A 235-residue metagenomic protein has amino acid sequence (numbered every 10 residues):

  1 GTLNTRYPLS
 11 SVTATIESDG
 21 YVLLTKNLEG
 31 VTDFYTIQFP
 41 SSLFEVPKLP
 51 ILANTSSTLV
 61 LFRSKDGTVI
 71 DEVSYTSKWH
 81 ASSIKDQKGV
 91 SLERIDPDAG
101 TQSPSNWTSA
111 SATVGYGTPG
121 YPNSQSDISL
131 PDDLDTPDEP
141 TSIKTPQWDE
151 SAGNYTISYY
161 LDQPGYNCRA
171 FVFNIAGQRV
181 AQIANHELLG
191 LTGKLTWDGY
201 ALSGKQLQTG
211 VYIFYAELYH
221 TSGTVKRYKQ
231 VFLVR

Functional and structural regions predicted by a protein language model:
G1-S103, L130-S142: Activation on beta-sandwich/Ig-like modules and their edge loops
L9-V12, V180-G190: Solvent-exposed serine/threonine-rich low-complexity stretches and specific carbohydrate-binding patches
V60, R169-F173: Beta-strand signatures of extracellular beta-sandwich domains
T108-T136: Short, compositionally biased serine/threonine- and acidic-rich segments at solvent-exposed termini, linkers, or domain
D127-K144, E150-I157, T209-R235: C-terminal tail/sorting-segment detector
Y155-Q163, W197: Aromatic/hydrophobic beta-strand junction motif of beta-rich domains
F173-V180, Y212: Short, glycine-anchored, charge-dense loop/turn motifs used at functional sites
N185-S222: Short, surface-exposed loop/turn motifs with a glycine/proline- and acidic-biased composition
